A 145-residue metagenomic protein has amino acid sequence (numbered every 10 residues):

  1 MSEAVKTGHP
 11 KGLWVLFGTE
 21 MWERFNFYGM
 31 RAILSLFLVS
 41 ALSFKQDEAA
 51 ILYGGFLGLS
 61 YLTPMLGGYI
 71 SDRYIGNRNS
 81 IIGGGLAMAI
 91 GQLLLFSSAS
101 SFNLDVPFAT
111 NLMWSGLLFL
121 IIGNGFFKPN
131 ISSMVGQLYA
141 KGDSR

Functional and structural regions predicted by a protein language model:
M1-E20, R24, N103-N111: Cytosolic juxtamembrane N-terminal segment immediately preceding the first transmembrane helix of multi-pass
V15-S35, K128-S132: Extracytoplasmic
M21, G58, L86, L93-L94 (+1 more regions): Hydrophobic residues within the alpha-helical transmembrane core of Major Facilitator Superfamily
A32-L52: Short amphipathic helix-loop junctions that connect adjacent transmembrane helices in Major Facilitator Superfamily/SLC
Q46-D47, K141-R145: Loop-to-transmembrane helix entry/capping segments in MFS-fold secondary transporters and related SLC/MFSD carriers
G54-R73, I81, A89, K128: Central cavity-lining transmembrane alpha-helices of secondary-active solute carriers, predominantly the Major
I82-N111: C-terminal ends and interior cores of transmembrane alpha-helices in multi-pass membrane transporters/permeases
F126-K141: Intracellular juxtamembrane helix-capping segments at the cytosolic ends of symmetry-related transmembrane helices
